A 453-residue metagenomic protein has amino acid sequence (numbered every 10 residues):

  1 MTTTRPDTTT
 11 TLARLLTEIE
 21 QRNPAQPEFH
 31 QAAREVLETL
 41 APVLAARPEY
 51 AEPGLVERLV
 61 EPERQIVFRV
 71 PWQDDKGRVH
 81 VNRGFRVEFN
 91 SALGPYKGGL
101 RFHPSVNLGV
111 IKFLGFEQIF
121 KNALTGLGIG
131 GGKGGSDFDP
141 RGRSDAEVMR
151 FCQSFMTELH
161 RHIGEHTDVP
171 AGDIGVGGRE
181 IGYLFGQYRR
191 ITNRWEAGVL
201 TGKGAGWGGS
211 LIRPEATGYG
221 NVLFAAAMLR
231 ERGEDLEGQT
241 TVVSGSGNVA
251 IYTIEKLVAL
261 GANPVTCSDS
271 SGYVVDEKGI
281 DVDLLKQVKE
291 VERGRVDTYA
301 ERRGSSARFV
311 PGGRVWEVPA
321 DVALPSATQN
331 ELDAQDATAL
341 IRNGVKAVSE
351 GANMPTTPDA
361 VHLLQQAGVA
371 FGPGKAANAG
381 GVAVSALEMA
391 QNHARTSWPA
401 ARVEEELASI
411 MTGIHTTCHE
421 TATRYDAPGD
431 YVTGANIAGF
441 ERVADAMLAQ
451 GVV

Functional and structural regions predicted by a protein language model:
T2-A32, M228, I341-V453: Adenosine-phosphate binding glycine-rich loop
T2-L211, R442-G451: N-terminal ligand-binding/catalytic initiation module
L16-T17, R34, E38, L108 (+14 more regions): Predominant activation on well-ordered alpha-helical scaffold segments within soluble catalytic domains
G77, D173-I174, S210-T217, V242-S246 (+3 more regions): Active-site nucleophile and cofactor-binding loops and adjacent substrate-binding regions of central metabolic enzymes
F113, T167-A171, W195-V199, V243 (+6 more regions): General beta-strand structural signal in soluble alpha/beta enzymes
R190, A226-E234, Q329, M354: Conserved helix-loop functional segments at active or binding sites
G204, G209-E317: Glycine-rich phosphate/diphosphate-binding loop of Rossmann-like nucleotide-binding domains
G272-F371, A376: Rossmann-like adenosine-cofactor binding region
